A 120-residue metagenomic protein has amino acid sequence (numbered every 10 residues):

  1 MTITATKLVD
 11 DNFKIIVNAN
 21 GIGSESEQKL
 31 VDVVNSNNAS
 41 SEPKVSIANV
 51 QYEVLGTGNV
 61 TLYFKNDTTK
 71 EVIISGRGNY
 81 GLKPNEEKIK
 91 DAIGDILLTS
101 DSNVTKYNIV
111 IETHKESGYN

Functional and structural regions predicted by a protein language model:
M1-S40: Transition segment at domain starts
T2-F13, S100-N120: C-terminal interaction-tip segments
E27-V34, E71-R77, N108-V110: Short amphipathic beta-strand/extended segments with alternating polar/hydrophobic composition
K44-L55: A short beta-strand element within beta-rich, extracytoplasmic domains of secreted/secretory-pathway proteins
L55-I73: Short, surface-exposed beta-strand/strand-loop-strand elements in extracellular ectodomains
D67-K88: An anionic, turn-rich surface loop/hairpin at beta-sheet edges that serves as a generic interaction/coordination patch
N85-N108: Noncatalytic modules at the cell exterior or secretory-pathway interfaces, chiefly beta-strand-rich lectin/adhesion
